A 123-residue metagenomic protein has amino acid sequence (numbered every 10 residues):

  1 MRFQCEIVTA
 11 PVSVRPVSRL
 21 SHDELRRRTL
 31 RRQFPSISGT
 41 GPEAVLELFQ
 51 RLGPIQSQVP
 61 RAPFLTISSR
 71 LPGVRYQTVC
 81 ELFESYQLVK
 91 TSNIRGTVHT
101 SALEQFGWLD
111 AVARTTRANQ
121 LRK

Functional and structural regions predicted by a protein language model:
F3-K123: Phosphate-backbone binding and catalysis cores of DNA-processing enzymes
